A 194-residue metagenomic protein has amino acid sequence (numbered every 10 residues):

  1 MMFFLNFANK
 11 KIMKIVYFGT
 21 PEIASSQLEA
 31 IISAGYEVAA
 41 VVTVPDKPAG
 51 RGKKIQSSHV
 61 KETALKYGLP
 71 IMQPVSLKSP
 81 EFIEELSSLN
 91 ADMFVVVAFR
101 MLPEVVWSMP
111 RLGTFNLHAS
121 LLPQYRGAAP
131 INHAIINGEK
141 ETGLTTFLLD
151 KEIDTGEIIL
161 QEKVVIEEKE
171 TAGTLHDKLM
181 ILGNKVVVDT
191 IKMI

Functional and structural regions predicted by a protein language model:
M1-M2: Methionine residue identity
L5-N9: Generic detector of N-terminal low-structure segments
K10-R51: N-terminal Rossmann-like dinucleotide-binding module
M13-I15, N90-F94: Short active-site oxyanion
T20-I23, V75-K78, A98-M101: Short beta->alpha connector loops
S25, E29-S33, I83-S87, E104 (+1 more regions): Amphipathic, non-transmembrane alpha-helical secondary structure
S33-E37, V44, M93-I194: Donor/substrate-binding cores of folate-linked one-carbon enzymes
P48-D92: N-terminal glycine-/serine-/threonine-rich beta1-alpha1-beta2 phosphate-ribose binding loop of Rossmann-like
